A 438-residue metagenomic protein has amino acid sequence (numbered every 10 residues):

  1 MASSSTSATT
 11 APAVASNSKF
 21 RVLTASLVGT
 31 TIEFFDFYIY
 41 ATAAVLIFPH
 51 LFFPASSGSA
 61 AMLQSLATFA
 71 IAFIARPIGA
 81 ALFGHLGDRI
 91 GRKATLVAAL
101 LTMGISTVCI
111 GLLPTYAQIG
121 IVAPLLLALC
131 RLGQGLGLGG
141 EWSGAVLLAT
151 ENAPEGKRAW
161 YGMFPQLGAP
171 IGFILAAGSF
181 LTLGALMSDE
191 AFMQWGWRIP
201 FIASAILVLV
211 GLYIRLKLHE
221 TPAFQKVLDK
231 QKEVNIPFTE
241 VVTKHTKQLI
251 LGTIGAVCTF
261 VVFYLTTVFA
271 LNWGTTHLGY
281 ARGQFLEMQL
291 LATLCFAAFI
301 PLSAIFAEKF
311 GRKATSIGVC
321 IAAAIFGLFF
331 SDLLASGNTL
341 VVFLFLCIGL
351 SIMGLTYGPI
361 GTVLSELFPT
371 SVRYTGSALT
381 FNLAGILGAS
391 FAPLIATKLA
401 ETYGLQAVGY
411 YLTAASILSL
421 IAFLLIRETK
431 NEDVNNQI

Functional and structural regions predicted by a protein language model:
A41-T42, K247-C295, A389: Extracytoplasmic gate region of multi-pass secondary transporters
A44-R76: Extracellular/periplasmic helix-loop-helix junction of adjacent transmembrane segments in MFS-like secondary
A80-G91, I300-R312: Helix-to-loop junctions at the C-terminal end of transmembrane segments in multipass secondary transporters
R89-L101, K309-C320: Cytoplasmic membrane-interface "Motif A"-like loop-to-helix N-cap segments of 12-TM Major Facilitator Superfamily
L101-I119, I321-S336: C-terminal ends and interior cores of transmembrane alpha-helices in multi-pass membrane transporters/permeases
W160-G184, F381-A392: Glycine-rich segments within core transmembrane alpha-helices of 12-TM secondary carriers
G211-L218, A415-I438: Multi-pass alpha-helical transporter architecture, strongest for 12-TM Major Facilitator/SLC carriers used
A314-P359: C-terminal transmembrane helical hairpin of 12-TM major facilitator-type secondary transporters
